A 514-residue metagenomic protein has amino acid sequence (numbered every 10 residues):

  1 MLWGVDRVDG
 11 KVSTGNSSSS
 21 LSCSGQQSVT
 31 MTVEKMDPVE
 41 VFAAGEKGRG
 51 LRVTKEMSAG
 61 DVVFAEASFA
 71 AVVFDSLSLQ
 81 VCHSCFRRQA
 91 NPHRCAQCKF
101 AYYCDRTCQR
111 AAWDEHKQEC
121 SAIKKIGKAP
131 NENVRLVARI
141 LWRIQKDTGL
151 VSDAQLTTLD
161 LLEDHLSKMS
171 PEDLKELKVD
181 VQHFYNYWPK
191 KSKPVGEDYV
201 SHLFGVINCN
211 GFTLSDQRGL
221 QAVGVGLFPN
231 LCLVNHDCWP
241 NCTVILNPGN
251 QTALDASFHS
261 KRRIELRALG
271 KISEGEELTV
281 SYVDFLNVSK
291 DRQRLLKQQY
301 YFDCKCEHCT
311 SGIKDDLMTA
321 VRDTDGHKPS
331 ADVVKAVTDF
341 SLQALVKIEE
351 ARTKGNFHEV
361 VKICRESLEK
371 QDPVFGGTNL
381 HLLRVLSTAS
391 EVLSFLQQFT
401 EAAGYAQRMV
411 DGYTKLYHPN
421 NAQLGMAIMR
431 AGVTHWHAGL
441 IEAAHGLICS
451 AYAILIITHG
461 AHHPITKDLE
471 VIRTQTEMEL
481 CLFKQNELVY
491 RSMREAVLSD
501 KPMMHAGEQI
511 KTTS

Functional and structural regions predicted by a protein language model:
L2-S514: Short alpha-helical interaction motifs and adjacent low-complexity tails used for partner binding in regulatory proteins
